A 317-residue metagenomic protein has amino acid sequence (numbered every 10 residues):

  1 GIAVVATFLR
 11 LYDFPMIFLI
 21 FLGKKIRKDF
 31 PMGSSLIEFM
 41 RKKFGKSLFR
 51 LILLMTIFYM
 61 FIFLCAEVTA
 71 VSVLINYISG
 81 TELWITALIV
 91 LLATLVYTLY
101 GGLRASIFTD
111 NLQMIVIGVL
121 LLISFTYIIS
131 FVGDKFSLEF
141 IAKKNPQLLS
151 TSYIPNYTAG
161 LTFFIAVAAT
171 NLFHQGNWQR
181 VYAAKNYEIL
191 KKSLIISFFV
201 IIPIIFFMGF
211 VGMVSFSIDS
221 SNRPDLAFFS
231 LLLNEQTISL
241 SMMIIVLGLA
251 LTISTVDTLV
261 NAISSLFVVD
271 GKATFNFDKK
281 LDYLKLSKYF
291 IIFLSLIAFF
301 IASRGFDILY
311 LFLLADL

Functional and structural regions predicted by a protein language model:
I2-Y100, V181-L313: Helix-loop-helix junctions that connect adjacent transmembrane helices in secondary transporters/permeases, recognized
V68, V116, I123, I165 (+1 more regions): Hydrophobic residues within membrane-embedded alpha-helical segments of Major Facilitator Superfamily
S79, F125-A168, S230: Helix-loop-helix junctions that connect adjacent transmembrane segments in multi-pass membrane transporters
Y100-L103, L122-G133, T274-F277: Juxtamembrane membrane-interface segments at transmembrane alpha-helix termini
N111-I117, K285-Y289, A315-D316: Cytoplasmic-side transmembrane-helix entry/capping segments in multi-pass membrane proteins
I117-Y127, L313-L317: Hydrophobic alpha-helical segments of multi-pass membrane transport proteins
I165-Q179, L251-T258: Transmembrane alpha-helical segments in integral membrane proteins
